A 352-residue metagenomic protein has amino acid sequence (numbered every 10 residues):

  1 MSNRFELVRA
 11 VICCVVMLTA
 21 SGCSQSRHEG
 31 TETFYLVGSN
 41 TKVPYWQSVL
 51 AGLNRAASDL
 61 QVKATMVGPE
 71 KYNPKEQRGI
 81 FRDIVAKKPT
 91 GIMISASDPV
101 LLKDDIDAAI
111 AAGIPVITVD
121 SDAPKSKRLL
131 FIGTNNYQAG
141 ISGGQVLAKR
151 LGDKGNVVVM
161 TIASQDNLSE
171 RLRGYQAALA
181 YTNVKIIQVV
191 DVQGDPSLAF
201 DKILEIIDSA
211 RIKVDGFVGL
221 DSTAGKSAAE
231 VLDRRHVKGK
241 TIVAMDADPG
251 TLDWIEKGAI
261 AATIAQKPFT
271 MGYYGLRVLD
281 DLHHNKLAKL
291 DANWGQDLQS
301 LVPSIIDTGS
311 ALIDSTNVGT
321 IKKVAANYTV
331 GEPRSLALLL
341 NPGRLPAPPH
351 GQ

Functional and structural regions predicted by a protein language model:
M1-I12: Bacterial N-terminal signal peptides that target proteins for export
T19-G22: C-terminal motif of bacterial Sec signal peptides marking the signal peptidase cleavage site
S24-S26: Bacterial signal peptide processing site
V37-A51, M66-E76, D98, S121 (+6 more regions): Hinge/beta->alpha junction and helix N-cap segments in small-molecule ligand-binding domains
V85, M93-I110, Y175, Q188 (+1 more regions): Hydrophobic alpha-helical
P99-Q138, V146-K149, N156, D248-E256 (+1 more regions): Flexible loop/hinge segments that line or gate small-molecule binding clefts
A178-L179, V278-Q352: Hinge/cleft segment of the Venus flytrap/periplasmic-binding protein
L220-S227, E256, A262, Q266-K286: Extracellular/periplasmic ligand-binding modules, especially the Venus flytrap/periplasmic-binding
